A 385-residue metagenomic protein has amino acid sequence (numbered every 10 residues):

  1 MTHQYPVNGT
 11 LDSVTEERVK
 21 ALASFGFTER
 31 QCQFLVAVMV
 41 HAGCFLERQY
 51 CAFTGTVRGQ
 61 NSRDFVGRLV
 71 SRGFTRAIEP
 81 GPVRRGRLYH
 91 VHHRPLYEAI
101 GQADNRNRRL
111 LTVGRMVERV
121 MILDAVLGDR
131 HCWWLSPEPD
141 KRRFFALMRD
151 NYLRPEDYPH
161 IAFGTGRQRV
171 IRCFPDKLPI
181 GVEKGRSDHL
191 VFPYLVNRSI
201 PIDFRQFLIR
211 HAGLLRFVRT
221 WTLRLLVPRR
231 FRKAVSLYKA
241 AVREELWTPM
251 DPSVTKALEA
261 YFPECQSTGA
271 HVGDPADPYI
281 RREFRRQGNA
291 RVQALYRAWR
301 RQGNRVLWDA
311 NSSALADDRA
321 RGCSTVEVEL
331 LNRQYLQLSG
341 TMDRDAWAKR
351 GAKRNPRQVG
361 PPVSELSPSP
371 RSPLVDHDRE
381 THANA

Functional and structural regions predicted by a protein language model:
M1-L96: Basic, Lys/Arg-rich alpha-helical nucleic-acid-recognition elements, primarily the DNA-binding modules of transcription
F34, L69, Y89, A125 (+2 more regions): Generic structural hydrophobic/aromatic packing signal, biased to beta-strands
V38, T54, V66-V70, A125-W133 (+2 more regions): Hydrophobic, Leu/Ile/Phe/Ala-enriched alpha-helical segments that form helix-helix packing faces
C44-L46, Y97-R108, R186-Y194: Glycine-rich, often proline-containing surface loops adjacent to acidic residues and nearby aromatics that form
V91-R119: Short, amphipathic alpha-helical interaction segments positioned at domain boundaries
L110-F204: Exposed, interaction-prone assembly regions rather than primary DNA-binding/catalytic cores
V182-A385: C-terminal regulatory/effector modules of DNA-binding transcriptional regulators
